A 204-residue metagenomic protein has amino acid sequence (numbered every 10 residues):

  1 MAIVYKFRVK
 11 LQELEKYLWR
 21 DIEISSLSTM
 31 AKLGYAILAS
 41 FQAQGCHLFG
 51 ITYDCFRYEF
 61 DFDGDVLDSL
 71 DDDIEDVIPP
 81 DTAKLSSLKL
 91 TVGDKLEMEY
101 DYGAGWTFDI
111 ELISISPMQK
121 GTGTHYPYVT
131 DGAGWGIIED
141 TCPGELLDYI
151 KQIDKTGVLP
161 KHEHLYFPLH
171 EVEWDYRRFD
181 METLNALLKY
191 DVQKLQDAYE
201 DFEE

Functional and structural regions predicted by a protein language model:
M1-E204: Short linear regulatory motifs enriched in tryptophan with gly/pro/ser
